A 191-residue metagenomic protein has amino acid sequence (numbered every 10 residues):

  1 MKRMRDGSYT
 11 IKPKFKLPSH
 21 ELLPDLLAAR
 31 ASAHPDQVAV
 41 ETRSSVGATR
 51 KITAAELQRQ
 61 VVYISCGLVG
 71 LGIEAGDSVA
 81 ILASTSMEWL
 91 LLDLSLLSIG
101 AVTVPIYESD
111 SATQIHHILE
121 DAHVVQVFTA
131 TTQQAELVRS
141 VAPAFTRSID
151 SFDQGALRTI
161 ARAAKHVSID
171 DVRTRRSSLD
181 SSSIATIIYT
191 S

Functional and structural regions predicted by a protein language model:
K2, P18-V40, R59: A short N-terminal helical cap/helix-turn-helix that marks the beginning of AMP-binding/adenylate-forming
P35-V38, V167-Y189: Conserved pre-ATP/AMP-binding loop-to-beta segment of ANL
D36, V40-L94, S111-H116, K165 (+1 more regions): Conserved AMP-binding/adenylate-forming core of the ANL superfamily
D77, E108-S140, R162: Conserved ATP-dependent adenylate/AMP-binding module captured primarily in the ANL superfamily
V79, L96, V127, I184 (+1 more regions): Conserved S/T- and glycine-rich ATP-binding loop of Class I adenylate-forming
A83, I106-Y107, T146-L157: Short beta-strand elements of ligand-binding domains
G100: Structured binding elements
